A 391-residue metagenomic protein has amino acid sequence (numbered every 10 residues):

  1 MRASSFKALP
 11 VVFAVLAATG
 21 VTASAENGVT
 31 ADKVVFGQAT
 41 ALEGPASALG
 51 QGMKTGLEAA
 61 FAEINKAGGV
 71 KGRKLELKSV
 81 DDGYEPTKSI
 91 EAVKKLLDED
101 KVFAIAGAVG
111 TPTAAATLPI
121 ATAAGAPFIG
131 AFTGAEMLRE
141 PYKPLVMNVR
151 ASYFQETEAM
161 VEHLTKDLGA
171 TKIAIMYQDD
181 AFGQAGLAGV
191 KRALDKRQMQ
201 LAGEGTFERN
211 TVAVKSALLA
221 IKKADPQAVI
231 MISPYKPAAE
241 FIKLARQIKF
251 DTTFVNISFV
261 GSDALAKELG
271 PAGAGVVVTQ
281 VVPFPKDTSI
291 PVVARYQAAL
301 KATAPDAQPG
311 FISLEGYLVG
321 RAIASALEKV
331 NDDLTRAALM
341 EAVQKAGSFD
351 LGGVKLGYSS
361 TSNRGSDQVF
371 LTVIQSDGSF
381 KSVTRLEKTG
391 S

Functional and structural regions predicted by a protein language model:
M1-V35, E387-S391: Short, low-complexity disordered leader/linker segments with a strong preference for bacterial N-terminal type II
N27, V35, A48-T55, A67-E140 (+3 more regions): Beta-alpha junction/loop-to-helix N-cap segments that form part of ligand/metal-binding clefts
D32-G50, A108, K172-M176: Short beta-strand segments enriched in small/hydrophobic residues
D32-V35, G72-L75, E99-A104, A123-P127 (+6 more regions): Loop/turn elements at helix/coil->beta-strand transitions in domains of secreted/extracellular proteins
K88-E91, E136-M137, P144-K249, D263 (+2 more regions): Extracellular/periplasmic Venus flytrap/periplasmic-binding protein
L96, D100-V109, I129-A131, K172-Y177 (+4 more regions): Periplasmic-binding protein-like
I242-G316, F380-S382, L386-G390: Extracellular/periplasmic periplasmic-binding protein-like sensory domains
A302-S313, A324-F380: Segments of small-molecule ligand-sensing domains
